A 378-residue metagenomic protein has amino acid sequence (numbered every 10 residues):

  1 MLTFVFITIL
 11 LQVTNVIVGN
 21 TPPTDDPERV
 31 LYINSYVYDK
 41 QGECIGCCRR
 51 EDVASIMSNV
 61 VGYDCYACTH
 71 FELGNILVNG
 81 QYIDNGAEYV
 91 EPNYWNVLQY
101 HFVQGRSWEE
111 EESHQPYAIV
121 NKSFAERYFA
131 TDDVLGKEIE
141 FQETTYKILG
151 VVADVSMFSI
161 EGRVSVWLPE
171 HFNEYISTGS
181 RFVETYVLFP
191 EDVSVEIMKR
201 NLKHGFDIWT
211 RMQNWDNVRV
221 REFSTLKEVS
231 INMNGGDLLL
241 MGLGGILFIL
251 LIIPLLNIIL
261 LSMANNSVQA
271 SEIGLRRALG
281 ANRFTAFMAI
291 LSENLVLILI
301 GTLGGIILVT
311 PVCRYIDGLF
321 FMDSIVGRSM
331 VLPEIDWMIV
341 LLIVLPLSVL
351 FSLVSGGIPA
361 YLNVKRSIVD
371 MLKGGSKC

Functional and structural regions predicted by a protein language model:
M1-G19, G235-S271, V296-L308: Hydrophobic alpha-helical transmembrane segments of multi-pass inner-membrane transport and secretion
M1-L10, V18, P23-P27, A286 (+2 more regions): Alpha-helical transmembrane segments of integral membrane proteins
L10-E91, R181-E184, M322-S329: Membrane-proximal extracellular/periplasmic loop immediately following the first transmembrane helix
Q41-R50, Q81-G86, H114-P116, V155-V164 (+1 more regions): Solvent-exposed, non-transmembrane alpha-helical starts
N93-R106, I119-I231: Mid-to-C-terminal secondary-structure elements that act as membrane-proximal/extracytoplasmic interface segments
I208-G245, V268, Y315-V340: Membrane-helix entry/capping segments
L256-E293, L297, K365-S376: Intracellular coupling helices
L295-V364: Small-residue-rich transmembrane alpha-helices
